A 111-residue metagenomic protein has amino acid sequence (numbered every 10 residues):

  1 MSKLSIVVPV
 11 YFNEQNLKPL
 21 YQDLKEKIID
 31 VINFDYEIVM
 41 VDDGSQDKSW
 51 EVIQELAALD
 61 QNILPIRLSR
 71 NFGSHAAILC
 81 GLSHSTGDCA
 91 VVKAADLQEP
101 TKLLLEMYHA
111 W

Functional and structural regions predicted by a protein language model:
M1-W111: Structured catalytic core of nucleotide-sugar glycosyltransferases
